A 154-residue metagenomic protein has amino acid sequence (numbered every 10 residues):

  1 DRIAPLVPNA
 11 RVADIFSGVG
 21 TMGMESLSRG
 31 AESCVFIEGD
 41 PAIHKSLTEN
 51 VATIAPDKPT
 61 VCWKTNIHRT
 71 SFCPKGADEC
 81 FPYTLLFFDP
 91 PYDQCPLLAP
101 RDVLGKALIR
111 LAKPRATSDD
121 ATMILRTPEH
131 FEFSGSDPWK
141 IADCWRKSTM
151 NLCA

Functional and structural regions predicted by a protein language model:
D1-A154: Class I S-adenosyl-L-methionine-dependent methyltransferase catalytic core
